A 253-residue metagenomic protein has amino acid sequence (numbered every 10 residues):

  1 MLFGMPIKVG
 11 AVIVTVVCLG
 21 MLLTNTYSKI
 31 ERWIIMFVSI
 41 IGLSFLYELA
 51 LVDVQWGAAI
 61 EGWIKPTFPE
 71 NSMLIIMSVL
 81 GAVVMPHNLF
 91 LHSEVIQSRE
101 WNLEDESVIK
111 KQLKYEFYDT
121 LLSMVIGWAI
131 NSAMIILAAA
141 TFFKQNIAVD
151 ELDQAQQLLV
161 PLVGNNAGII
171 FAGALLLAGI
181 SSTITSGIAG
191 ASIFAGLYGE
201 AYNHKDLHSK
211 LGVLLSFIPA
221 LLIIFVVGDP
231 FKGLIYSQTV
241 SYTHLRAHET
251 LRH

Functional and structural regions predicted by a protein language model:
M1-V9, Q97-L103, L152, S186-L211: Helix-loop-helix connectors at the membrane interface of multi-pass transporters/channels
L2, V14-M36, I224-G233: Membrane-water interface regions at transmembrane-helix termini and the short interhelical loops of multi-pass membrane
K8-A11, G168, I180, G196-G228: Loop-to-transmembrane helix boundary motifs in multi-pass membrane proteins
G10-I13, F68-L80, W128-A138, P161-I180 (+1 more regions): Select transmembrane alpha-helical segments in multipass membrane proteins
Y47-L91: Helix-loop-helix junctions that connect adjacent transmembrane segments in multi-pass membrane transporters
S72, I76, I109-I126, L158 (+2 more regions): Membrane-water interface at loop-to-transmembrane-helix junctions
I96-E100, D105, V125-Q154: Extracellular/periplasmic helix-exit of transmembrane alpha-helices
T243-T250: Conserved small/polar residues in nucleotide/adenosyl-binding loops
